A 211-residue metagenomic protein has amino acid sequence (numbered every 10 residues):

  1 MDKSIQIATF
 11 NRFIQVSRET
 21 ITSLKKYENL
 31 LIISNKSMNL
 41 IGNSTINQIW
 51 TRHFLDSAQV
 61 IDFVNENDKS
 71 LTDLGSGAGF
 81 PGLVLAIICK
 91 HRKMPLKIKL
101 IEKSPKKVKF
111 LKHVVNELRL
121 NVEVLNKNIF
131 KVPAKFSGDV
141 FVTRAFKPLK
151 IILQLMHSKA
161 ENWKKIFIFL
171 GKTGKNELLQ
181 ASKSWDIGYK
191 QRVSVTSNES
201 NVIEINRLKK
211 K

Functional and structural regions predicted by a protein language model:
D2-N67, T72, K106-K109, H113-L120: Class I SAM-dependent transferase core
A58-D139, T143: Conserved SAM/SAH cofactor-binding pocket of Class I
K97, N121-E123, K165, D186-Y189: Conserved beta-strand segments of alpha/beta enzyme cores
K99, T173-K211: Active-site capping/gating segments
K103, F169-T173: Short strand-turn motif at the edge of the Rossmann-like AdoMet-binding core
K112, L153-M156, L179-A181: Short amphipathic alpha-helical segments
F141-T143, K165-I168: Short catalytic-loop micro-motif centered on adjacent basic/acidic residues
L153-I166: A short glycine-rich, Lys/Arg-flanked "PGG" loop and its adjoining helix->strand segment in the class I
